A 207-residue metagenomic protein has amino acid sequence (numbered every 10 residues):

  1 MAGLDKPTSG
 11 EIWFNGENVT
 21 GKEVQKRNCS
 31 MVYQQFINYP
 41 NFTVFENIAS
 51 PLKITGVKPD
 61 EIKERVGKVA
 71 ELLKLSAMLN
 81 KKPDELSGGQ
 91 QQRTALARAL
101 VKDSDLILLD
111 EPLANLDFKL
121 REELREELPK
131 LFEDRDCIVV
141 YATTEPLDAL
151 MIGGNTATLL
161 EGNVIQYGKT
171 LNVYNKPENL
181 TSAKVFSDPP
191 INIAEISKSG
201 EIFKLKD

Functional and structural regions predicted by a protein language model:
A2: Helix-to-loop junction immediately C-terminal to a conserved catalytic motif
G10-E17: Conserved ABC transporter NBD signature motif
K22, N28-S30, Q34, N38 (+1 more regions): ABC ATPase nucleotide-binding domains
E178-D207: ATPase nucleotide-binding modules
